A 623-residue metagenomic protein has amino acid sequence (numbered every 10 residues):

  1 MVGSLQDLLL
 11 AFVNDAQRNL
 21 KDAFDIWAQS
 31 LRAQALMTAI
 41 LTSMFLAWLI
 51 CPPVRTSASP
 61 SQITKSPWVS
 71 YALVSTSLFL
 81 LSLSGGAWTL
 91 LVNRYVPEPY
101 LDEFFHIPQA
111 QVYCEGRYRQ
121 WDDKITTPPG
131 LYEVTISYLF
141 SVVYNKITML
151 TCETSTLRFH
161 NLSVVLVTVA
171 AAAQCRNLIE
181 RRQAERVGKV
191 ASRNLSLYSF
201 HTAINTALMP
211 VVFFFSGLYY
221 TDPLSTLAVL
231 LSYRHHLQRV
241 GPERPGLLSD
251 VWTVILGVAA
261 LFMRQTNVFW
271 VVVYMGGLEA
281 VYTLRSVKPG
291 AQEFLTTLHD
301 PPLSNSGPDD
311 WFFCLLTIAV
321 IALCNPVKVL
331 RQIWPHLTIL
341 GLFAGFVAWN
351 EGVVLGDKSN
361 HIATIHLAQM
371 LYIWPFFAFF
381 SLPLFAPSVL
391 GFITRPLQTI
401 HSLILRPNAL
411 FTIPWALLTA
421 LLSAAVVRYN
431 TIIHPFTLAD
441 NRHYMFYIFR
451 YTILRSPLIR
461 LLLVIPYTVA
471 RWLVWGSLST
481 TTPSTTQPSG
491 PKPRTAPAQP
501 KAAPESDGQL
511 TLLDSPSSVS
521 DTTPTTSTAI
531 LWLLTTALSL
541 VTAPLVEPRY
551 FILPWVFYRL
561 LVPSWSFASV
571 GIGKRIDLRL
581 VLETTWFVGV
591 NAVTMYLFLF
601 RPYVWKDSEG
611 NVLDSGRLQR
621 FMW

Functional and structural regions predicted by a protein language model:
M1-W623: Long, hydrophobic alpha-helical transmembrane bundles and adjoining juxtamembrane helices/loops of multi-pass integral
